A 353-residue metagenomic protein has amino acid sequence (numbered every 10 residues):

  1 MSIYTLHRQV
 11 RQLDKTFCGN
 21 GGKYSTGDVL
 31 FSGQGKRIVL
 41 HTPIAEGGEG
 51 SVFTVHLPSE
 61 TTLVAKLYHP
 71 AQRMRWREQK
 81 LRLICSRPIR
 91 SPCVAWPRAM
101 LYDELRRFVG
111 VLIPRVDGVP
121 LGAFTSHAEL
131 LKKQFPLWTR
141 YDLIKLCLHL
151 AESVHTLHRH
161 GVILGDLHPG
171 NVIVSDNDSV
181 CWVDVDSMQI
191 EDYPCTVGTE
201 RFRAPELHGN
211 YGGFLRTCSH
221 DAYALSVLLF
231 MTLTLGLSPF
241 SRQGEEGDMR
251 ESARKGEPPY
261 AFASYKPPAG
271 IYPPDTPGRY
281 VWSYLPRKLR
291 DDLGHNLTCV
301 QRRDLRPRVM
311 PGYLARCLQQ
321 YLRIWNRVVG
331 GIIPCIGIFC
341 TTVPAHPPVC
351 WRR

Functional and structural regions predicted by a protein language model:
Y4, R8-T61: ATP-binding glycine-rich phosphate-binding loop
H69-R90: The N-lobe alphaC helix and its flanking beta3-alphaC-beta4 segment of protein kinase-like domains, centered on
A95-L146: Conserved structural core of kinase catalytic domains
V154-S175: Catalytic-loop of the protein kinase fold
G170-L207: Activation segment/activation loop of eukaryotic-type protein kinase catalytic domains
D221: Conserved catalytic-loop aspartate of Hanks-type protein kinases
L229-R290: Conserved C-lobe activation region of Hanks-type protein kinase-like domains
R316-Q319, R323-R353: Regulatory extensions appended to serine/threonine kinase catalytic cores
